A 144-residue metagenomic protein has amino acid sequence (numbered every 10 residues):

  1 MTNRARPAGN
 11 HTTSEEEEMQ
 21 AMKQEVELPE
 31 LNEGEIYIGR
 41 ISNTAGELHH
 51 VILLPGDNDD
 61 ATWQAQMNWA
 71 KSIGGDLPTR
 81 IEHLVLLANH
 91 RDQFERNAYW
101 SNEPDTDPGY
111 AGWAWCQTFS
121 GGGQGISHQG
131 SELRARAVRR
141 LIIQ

Functional and structural regions predicted by a protein language model:
T2-G75, C116, S120-G121, Q129 (+1 more regions): Extracellular adhesion/carbohydrate-recognition regions
R80-Q144: C-terminal, surface-exposed recognition/capping segments
